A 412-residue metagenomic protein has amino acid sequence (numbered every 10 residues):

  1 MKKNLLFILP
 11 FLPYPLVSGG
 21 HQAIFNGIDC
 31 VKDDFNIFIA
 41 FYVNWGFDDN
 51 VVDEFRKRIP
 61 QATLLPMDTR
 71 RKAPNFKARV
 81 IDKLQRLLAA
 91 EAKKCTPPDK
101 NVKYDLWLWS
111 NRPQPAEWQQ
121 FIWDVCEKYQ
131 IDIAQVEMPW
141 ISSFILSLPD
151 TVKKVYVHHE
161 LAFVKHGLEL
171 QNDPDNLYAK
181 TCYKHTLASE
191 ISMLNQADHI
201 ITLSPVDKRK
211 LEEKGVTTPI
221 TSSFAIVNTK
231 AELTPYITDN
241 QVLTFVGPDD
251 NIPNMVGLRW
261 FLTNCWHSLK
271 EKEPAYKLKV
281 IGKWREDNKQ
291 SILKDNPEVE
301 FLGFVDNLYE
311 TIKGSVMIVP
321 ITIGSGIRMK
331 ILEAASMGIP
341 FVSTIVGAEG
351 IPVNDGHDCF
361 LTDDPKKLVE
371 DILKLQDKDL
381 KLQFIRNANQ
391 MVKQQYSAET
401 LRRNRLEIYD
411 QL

Functional and structural regions predicted by a protein language model:
L5-L6, L148-L170: Active-site proximal beta-strand in glycosyltransferases
I81-I133, P139-S142, P174-Q196: Conserved nucleotide-sugar donor-binding subdomain of glycosyltransferases
V155, K180-Y183, I191-E232: Donor nucleotide-sugar binding/catalytic pocket of nucleotide-sugar-dependent glycosyltransferases
D198, I312-G326, M337-I339: Acidic donor-binding loop of glycosyltransferase active sites
S222-P297, F301-L308, I312: Conserved catalytic-core segment of nucleotide-activated headgroup transferases in glycan assembly
K330-E333, P340-T344: Short hydrophobic beta-strand element within catalytic cores of glycosyltransferases and related nucleotide-activated
G356-K366, L373-D379: Conserved acidic donor-binding segment of nucleotide-sugar-dependent glycosyltransferases
D379-D410: A charged, aromatic-enriched C-terminal amphipathic alpha-helix characteristic of glycosyltransferases across folds
